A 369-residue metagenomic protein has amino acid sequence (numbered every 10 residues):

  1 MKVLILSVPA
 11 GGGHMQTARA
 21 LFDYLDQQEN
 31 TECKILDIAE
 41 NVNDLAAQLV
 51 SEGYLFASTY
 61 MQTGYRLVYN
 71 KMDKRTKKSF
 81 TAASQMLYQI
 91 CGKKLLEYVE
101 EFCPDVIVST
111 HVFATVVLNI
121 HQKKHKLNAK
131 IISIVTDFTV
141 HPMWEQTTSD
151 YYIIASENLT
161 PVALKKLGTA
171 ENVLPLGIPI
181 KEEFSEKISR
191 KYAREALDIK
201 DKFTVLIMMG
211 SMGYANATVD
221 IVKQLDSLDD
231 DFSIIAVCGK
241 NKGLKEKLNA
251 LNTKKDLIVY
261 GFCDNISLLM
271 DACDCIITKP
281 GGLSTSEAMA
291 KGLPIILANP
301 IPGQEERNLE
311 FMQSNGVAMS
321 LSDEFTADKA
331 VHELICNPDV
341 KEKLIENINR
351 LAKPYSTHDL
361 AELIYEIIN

Functional and structural regions predicted by a protein language model:
A20, Y24-L96: Conserved N-terminal ligand/cofactor-binding loop architecture of enzyme catalytic domains
L67-L167, P175: Active-site and donor-binding regions of nucleotide-sugar-utilizing enzymes
D150-S211, K240-N241: A nucleotide-sugar donor-handling region in carbohydrate enzymes
I188, Y192, I199-A272: Donor-nucleotide binding loops and adjacent catalytic segments primarily of GT-B fold Leloir glycosyltransferases
D271-P280: Acidic donor-binding loop of glycosyltransferase active sites
Q313-D339: C-terminal "capping" alpha-helix adjacent to the active site of nucleotide-linked donor transferases in cell-envelope
V340-P354: A short, well-ordered alpha-helix in the C-terminal region of glycosyltransferases
K353-N369: C-terminal alpha-helical cap of glycosyltransferases
